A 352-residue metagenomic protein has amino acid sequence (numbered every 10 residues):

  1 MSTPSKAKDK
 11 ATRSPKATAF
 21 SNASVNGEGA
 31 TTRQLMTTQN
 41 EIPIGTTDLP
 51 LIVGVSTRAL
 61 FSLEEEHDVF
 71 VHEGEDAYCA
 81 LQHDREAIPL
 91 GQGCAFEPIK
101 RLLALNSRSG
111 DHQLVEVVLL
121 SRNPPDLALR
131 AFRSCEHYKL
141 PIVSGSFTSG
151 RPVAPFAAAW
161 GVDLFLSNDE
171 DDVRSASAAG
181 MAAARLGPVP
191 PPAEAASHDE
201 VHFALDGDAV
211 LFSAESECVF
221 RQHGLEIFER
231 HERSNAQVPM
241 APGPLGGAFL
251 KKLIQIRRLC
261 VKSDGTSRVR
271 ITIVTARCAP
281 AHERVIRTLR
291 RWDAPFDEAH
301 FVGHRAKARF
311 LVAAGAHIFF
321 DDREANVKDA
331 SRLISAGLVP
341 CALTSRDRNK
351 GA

Functional and structural regions predicted by a protein language model:
S2-G150, S197, D206-F301: Alpha-helical substrate-recognition element adjacent to the catalytic core
T3-K6, Q34-L51, D169-N235, G247-A248 (+3 more regions): Asp-based, Mg2+/Mn2+-dependent phosphohydrolase catalytic module
D68-H72, C79-H83, A87, Q113-V115 (+6 more regions): A cross-kingdom feature marking solvent-exposed beta-strand/loop segments within repeated, beta-rich binding/scaffold
